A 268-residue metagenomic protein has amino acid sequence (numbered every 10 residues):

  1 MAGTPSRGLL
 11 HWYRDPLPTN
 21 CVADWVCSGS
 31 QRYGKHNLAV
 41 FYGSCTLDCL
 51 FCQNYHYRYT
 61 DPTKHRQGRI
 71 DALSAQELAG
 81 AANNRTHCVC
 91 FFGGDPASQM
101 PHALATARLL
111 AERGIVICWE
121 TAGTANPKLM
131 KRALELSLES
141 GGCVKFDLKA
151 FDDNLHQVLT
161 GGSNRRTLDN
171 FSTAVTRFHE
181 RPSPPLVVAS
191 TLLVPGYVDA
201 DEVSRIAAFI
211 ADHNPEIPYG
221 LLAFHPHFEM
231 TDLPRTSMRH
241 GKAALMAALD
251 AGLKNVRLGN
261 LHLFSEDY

Functional and structural regions predicted by a protein language model:
M1-Y42, Y55-Y59: N-terminal [4Fe-4S]-dependent radical SAM core
L9, S44, D48, Y268: The −1 position to Zn-ligating cysteines in a subset of zinc-ribbon hairpins
N20-S28, L38, L47, I70-A82: Short, charged beta->alpha transition segments
A39-C52, D95: Cysteine-centered iron-sulfur cluster-binding motifs in ferredoxin-type domains/subunits of redox enzymes
C52-Y57, A105-T106: "Short basic amphipathic alpha-helical interaction patches in structured regions
Y57-G68, E112: A short alpha->loop->secondary-structure connector
I70-L233: Conserved AdoMet/S-adenosylmethionine-binding subsite of the radical SAM
M238-Y268: A cross-taxonomic marker for long C-terminal extensions/tails that follow the last structured domain
